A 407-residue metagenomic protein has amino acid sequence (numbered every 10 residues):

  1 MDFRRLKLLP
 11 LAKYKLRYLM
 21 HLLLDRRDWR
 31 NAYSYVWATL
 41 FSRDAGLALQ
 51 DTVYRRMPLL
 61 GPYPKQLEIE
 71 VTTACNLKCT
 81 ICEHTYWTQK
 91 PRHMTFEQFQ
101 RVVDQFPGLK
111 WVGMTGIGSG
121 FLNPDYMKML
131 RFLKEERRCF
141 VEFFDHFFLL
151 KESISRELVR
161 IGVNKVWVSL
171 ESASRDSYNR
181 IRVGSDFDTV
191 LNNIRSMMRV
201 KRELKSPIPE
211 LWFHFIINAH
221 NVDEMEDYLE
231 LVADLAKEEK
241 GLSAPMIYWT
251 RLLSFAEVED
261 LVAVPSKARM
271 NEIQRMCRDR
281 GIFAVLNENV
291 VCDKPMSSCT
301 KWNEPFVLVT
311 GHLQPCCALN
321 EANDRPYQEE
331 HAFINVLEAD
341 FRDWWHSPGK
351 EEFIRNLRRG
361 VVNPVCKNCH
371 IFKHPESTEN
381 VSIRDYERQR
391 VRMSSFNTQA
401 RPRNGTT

Functional and structural regions predicted by a protein language model:
D2-P10, Y14-L24, E70, R92-M94 (+5 more regions): Radical SAM enzyme [4Fe-4S]-AdoMet core and its adjacent flexible, acidic and glycine-rich loops/tails across
P10, Y14-R17, H21-K165, R180 (+5 more regions): Conserved alpha-helical substructure of the radical SAM core
K65, T300-K301, V362-V365: Short, basic and Ser/Thr-rich N-terminal targeting/leader segments
C75, C79-C82, C299, C316-C317 (+1 more regions): Short cysteine clusters
G118, I216, F372: Short donor-sugar binding/catalytic loops of nucleotide-sugar-dependent glycosyltransferases, especially enzymes
N123, R358-V361: N-terminal juxtadomain amphipathic helix that follows a signal peptide/anchor or precedes a small N-terminal auxiliary
G349-K350, H370: A structural signal for repeat-array scaffolds
G360-V381: Cysteine-cluster motifs in flexible loop/terminal segments that predominantly coordinate metals
